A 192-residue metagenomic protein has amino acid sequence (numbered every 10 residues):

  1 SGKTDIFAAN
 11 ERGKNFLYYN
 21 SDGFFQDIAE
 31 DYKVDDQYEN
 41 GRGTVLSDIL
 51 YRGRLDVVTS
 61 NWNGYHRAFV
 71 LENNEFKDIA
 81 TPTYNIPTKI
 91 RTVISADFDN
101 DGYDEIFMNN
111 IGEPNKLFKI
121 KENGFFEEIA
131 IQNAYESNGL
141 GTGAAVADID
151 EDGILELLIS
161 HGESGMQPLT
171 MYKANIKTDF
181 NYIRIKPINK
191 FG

Functional and structural regions predicted by a protein language model:
S1-G192: Acidic, glycine/proline-rich Ca2+-coordinating loop motifs
